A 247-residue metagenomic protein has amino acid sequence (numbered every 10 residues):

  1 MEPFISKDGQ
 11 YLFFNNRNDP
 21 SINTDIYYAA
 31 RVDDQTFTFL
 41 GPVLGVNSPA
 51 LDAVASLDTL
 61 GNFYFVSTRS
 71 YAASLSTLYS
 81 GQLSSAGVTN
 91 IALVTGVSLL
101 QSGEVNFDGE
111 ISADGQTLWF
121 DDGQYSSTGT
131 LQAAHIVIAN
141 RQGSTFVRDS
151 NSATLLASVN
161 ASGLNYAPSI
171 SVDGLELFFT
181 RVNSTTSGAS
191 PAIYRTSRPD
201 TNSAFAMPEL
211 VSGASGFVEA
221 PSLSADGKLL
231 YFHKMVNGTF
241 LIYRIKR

Functional and structural regions predicted by a protein language model:
M1-R247: Short, conserved micro-motifs composed of acidic
